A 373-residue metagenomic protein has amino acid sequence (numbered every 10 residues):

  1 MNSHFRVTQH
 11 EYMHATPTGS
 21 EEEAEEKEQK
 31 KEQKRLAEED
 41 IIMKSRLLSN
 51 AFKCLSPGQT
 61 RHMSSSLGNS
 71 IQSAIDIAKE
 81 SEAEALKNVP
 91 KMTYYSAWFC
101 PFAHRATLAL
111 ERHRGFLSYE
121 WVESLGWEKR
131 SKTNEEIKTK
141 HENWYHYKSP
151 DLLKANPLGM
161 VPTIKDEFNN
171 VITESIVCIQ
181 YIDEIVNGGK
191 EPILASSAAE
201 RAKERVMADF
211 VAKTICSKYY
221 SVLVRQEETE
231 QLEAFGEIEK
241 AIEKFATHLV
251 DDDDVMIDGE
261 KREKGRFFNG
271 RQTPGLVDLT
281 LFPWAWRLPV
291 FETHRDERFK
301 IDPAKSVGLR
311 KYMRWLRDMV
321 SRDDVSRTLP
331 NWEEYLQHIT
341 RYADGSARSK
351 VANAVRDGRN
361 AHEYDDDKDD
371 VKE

Functional and structural regions predicted by a protein language model:
R6-Y12, F52-G58, M63-F267, S346 (+1 more regions): GST-like domain detector, emphasizing the conserved glutathione-binding G-site in the N-terminal thioredoxin-like
H10, E21, K31-I42, Q59-H62: Short, Lys/Arg-enriched N-terminal segments with co-localized hydrophobic residues within the first ~10-30 amino acids
M43-K53: N-terminal chloroplast transit peptides
E191, D251-I257, P289-E297, D324-L329: Substrate-binding/catalytic groove segments of enzymes that remodel or degrade extracellular structural polymers
E233-A241, A304-S321: Extended, well-ordered alpha-helical scaffold segments
K264, R322-V355: Long, charge-rich low-complexity segments
N269-D296, K305-K311, M319, L336: GST superfamily/GST-like fold recognition
